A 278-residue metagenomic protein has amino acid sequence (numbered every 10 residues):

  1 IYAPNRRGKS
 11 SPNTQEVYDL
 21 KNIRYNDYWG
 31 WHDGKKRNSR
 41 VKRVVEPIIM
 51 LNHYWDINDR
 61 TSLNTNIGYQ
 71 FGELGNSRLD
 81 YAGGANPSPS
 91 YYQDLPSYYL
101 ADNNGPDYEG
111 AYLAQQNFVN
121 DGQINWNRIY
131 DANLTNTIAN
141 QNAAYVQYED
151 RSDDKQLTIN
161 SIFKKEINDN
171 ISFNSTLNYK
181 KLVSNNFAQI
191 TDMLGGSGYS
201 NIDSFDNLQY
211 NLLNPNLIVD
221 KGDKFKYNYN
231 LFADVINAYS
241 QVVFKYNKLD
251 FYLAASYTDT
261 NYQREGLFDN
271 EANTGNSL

Functional and structural regions predicted by a protein language model:
Y2-N52, G75-Y148, D206-D220: Acidic/polar loop-and-plug regions of large Gram-negative outer-membrane beta-barrel proteins
Y2-P4, I57, Y69-F71, I167 (+3 more regions): Short beta-strand segments enriched in hydrophobic/aromatic residues within well-folded beta-rich domains
P4-P12, E73-R78, S88-P89, V183-A188 (+2 more regions): Outer-membrane beta-barrel proteins
R43-P47, D153-L157, F232-I236: Residues that define the transmembrane beta-barrel architecture of outer-membrane proteins
I49-W55, T65, I159-K165, S175 (+1 more regions): Residues on the lipid-exposed face of transmembrane beta-strands in outer-membrane beta-barrel proteins
D56-S62, E166-S172, K248: Short loop/turn motifs that connect adjacent beta-strands in outer-membrane beta-barrel proteins
S62-G68: Membrane-embedded beta-barrel scaffold of Gram-negative outer-membrane proteins
V146, S172-L278: Signature of Gram-negative outer-membrane beta-barrel scaffolds
